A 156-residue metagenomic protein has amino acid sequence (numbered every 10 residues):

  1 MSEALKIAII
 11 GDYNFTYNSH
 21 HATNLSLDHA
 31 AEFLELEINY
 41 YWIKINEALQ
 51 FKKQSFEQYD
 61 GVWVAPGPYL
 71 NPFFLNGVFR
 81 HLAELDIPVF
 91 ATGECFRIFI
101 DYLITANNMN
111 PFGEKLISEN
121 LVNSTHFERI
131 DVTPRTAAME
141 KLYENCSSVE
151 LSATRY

Functional and structural regions predicted by a protein language model:
M1-Y156: N-terminal beta1-alpha1 cap of cysteine-dependent amidohydrolase-like domains
